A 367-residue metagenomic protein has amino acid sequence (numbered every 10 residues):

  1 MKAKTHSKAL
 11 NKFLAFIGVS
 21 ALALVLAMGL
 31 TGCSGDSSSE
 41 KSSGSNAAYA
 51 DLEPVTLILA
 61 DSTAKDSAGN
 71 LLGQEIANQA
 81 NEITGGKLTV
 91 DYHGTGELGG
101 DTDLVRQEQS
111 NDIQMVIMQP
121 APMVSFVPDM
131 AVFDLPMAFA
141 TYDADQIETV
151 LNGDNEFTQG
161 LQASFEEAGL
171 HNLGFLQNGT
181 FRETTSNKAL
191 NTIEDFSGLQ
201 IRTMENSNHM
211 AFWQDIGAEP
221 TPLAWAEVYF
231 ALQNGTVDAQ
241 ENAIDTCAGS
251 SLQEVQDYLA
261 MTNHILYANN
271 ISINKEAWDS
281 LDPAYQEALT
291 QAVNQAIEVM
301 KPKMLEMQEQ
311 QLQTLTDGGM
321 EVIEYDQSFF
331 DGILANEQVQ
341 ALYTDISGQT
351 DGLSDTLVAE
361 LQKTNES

Functional and structural regions predicted by a protein language model:
K2, S34-Q146, H171-S367: N-terminal secretory/targeting leader peptides
A3-S20: Bacterial N-terminal signal peptides that target proteins for export
S7, A27, Y49-L52: Intrinsically disordered, low-complexity regions
I17-S20, L161, I333: Prokaryotic Sec-type signal peptides and long signal-anchor helices with extended Leu/Ile/Val-rich h-regions
M28-G32: C-terminal motif of bacterial Sec signal peptides marking the signal peptidase cleavage site
A140-Q162: A gly/proline- and charged-residue-enriched helix-loop-helix capping module
F165-E167: Soluble sensory domains of the PAS superfamily and closely related sensory modules
